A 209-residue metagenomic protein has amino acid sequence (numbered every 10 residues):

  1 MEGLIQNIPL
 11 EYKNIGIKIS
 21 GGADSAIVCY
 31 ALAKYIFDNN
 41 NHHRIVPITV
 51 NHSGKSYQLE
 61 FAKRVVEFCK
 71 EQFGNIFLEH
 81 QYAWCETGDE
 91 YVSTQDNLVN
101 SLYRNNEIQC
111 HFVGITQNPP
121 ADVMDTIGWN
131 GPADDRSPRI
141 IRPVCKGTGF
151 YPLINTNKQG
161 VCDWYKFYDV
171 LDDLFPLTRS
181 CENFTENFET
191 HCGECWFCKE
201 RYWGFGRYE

Functional and structural regions predicted by a protein language model:
M1-E209: Nucleotide-activated chemistry modules centered on ATP-dependent adenylation/adenylyltransferase
